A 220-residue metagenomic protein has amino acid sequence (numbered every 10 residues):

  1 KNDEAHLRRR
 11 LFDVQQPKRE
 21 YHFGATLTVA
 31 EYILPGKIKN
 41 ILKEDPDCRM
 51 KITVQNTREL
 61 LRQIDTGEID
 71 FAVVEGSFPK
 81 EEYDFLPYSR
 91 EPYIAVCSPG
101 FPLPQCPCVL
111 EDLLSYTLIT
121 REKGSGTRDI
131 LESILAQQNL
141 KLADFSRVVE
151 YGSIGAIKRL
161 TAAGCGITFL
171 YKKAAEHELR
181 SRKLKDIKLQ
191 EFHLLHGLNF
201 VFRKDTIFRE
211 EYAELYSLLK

Functional and structural regions predicted by a protein language model:
N2-H22, E31-Y32, L42-K43, F78-D84: Short helix-loop hinge/linker segments at domain boundaries
Q15, K80, F85-K123: Flexible hinge/capping segments at coil-to-helix
Q16-D45, R49-R62: N-terminal winged-helix
I33, I187-K220: A late-sequence structural motif
G36-N40, T57-Y93, C97, A162: Short beta-strand-centered segments that line the small-molecule binding cleft or hinge of alpha/beta clamshell
N56-L61, D65-E68, V74-E75, L140-D186: Hydrophobic hinge/microswitch elements
D84-I94, R180-L194: Short beta-strand->loop
L118-L140, R209: Secondary-structure junction motif
